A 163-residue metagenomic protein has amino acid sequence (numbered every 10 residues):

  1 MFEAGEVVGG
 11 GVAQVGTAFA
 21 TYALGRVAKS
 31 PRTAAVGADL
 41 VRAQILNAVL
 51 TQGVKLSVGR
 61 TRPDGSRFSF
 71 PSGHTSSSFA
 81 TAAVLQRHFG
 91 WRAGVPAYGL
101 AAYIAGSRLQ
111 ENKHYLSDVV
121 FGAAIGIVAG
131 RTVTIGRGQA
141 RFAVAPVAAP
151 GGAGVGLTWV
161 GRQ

Functional and structural regions predicted by a protein language model:
F2-V15, V27-D39, A43-Q163: Replace "edges of transmembrane helices
V15-T21: Hydrophobic cores of alpha-helical transmembrane segments in multi-pass inner/ER membrane proteins, independent
T21-Y22, A102: Hydrophobic transmembrane alpha-helices of multi-pass, membrane-embedded glycosylation machinery
